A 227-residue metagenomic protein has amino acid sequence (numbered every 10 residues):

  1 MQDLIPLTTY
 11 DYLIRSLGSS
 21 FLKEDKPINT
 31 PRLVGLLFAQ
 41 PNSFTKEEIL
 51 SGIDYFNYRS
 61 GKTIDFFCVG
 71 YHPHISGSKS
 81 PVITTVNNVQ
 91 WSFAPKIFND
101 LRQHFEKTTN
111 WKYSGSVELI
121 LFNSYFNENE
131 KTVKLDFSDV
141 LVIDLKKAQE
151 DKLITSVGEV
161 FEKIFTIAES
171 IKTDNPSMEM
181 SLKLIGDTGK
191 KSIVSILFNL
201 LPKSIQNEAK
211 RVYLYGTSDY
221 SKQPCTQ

Functional and structural regions predicted by a protein language model:
Q2-V86: Local sequence-structure signature of Cys/Sec-based thiol-disulfide redox active-site neighborhoods
D3-P6, F67-H104, E128-L141: Extended charged low-complexity segments that act as oligomerization/scaffolding linkers
R15, S43-F56, N88-H104, E150-E162: Well-ordered, non-membrane alpha-helical segments in soluble/globular domains
F44-T45, S76, N127-E130, D151-K152: Eukaryotic short linear interaction motifs
N99-G115: Surface-exposed short loop/turn segments
N110-V133: A short, hydrophobic beta-strand/beta-hairpin element that forms part of a small beta-sheet core
F137-K191: Thiol-/selenol-based redox modules, centered on thioredoxin-like and closely related oxidoreductase domains
D174-Q227: Membrane-inserting effector segments that mediate pore formation, membrane fusion, or transient membrane insertion
